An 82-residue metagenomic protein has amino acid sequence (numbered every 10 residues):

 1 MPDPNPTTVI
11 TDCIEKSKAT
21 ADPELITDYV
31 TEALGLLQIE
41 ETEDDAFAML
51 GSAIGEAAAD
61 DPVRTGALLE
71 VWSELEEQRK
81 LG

Functional and structural regions predicted by a protein language model:
M1, Q38-E41, E77-G82: Short intrinsically disordered terminal tails
P2-C13, I26, I39-M49: Short amphipathic alpha-helical heptad-repeat segments
P4, E15-S17, R79: Generic cytosolic/nucleocytoplasmic N-terminal low-complexity/intrinsically disordered segments
C13-I14, Y29, L36-L37, I54 (+2 more regions): Generic L/I/V-rich hydrophobic alpha-helical segments across diverse proteins
E15-T27, L37-T42, A57-T65: Charged, low-complexity interaction regions
E24-L34, D44-A48, W72: Low-complexity, prion-like intrinsically disordered regions of RNA granule-associated mRNA regulation factors, enriched
L50, A57, D61-G82: Alpha-helical bundle protein-protein interaction modules that mediate dimerization/oligomerization and scaffolding
